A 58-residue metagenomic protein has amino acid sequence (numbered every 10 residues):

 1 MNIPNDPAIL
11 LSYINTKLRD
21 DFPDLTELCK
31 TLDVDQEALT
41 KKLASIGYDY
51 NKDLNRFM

Functional and structural regions predicted by a protein language model:
M1-D20, D24: N-terminal acidic leader/helix
L28-C29: Short alpha-helical "recognition helix" segments of helix-turn-helix
V34-D49: Short acidic, Pro/Gly- and aromatic-enriched capping/linker segments at domain boundaries
K52: Short, acidic, Ser/Thr-enriched surface-loop or helix-capping motifs
